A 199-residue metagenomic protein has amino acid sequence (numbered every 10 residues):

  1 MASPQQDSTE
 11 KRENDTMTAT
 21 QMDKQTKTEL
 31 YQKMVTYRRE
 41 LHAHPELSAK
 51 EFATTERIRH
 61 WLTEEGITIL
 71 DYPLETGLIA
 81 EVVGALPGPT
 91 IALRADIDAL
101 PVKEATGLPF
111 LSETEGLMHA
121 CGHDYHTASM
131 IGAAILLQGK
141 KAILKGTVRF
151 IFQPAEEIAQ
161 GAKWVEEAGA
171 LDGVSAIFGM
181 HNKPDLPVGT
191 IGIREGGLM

Functional and structural regions predicted by a protein language model:
Q6: Cationic, low-complexity basic patches in intrinsically disordered or flexible, solvent-exposed regions
R12-E13: Intrinsically disordered, glycine-rich low-complexity segments
T18-H119, A128-I131, I135-L144: Acidic/His- and Gly-rich active-site-bordering loop/insert found across diverse amide/peptide-bond hydrolases
L78-I79, L100-V102, G107-M118, Y125 (+1 more regions): Histidine/acidic-residue-rich, glycine-tolerant segments that coordinate divalent metal ions
